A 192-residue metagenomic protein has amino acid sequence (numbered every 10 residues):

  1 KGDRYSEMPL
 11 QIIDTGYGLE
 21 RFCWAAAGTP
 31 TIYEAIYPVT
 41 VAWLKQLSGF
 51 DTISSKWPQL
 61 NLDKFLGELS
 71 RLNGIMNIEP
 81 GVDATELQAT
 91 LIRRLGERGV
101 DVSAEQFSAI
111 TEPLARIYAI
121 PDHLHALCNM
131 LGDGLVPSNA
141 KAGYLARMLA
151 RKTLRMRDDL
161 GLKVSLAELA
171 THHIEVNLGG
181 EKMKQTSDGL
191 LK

Functional and structural regions predicted by a protein language model:
K1-M148, R155-K192: Structured aminoacyl-transfer and RNA-binding surfaces used for tRNA recognition/handling in the translation apparatus
